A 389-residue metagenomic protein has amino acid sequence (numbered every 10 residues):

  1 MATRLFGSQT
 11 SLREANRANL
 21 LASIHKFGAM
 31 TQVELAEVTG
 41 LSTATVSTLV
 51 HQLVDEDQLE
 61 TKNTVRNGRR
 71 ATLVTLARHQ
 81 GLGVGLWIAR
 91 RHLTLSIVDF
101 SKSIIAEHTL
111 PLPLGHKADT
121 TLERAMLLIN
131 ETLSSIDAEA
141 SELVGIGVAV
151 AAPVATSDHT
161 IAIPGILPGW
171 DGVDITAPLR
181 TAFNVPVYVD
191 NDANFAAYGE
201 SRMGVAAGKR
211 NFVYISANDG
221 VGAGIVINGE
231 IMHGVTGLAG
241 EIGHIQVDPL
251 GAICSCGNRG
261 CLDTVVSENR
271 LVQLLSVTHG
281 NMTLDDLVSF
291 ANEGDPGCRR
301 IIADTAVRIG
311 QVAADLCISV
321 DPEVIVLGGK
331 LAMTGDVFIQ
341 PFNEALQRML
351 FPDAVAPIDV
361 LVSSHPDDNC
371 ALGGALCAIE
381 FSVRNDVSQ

Functional and structural regions predicted by a protein language model:
M1-R66, R70, T75-S141, L250 (+2 more regions): ATP-binding/phosphotransfer module of carbohydrate and carboxylate kinases, centering on a glycine-rich
K26-F27, S101, L167, M203 (+1 more regions): Short helix-capping/turn signature of helix-turn-helix
N67, T75-R78, A140, G204-G208 (+3 more regions): Solvent-exposed alpha-helices and their adjacent loops that cap or buttress functional pockets in soluble metabolic
D99, T156, V226: Short, acidic, Ser/Thr-enriched surface-loop or helix-capping motifs
I104-N211, D336-R348: Glycine-rich phosphate-binding loop and adjoining helix at the ATP-binding site of ATP-dependent phosphoryl-transfer
A151-V154, N218-G220, L331-A332: Short glycine-rich anion-binding loops that position phosphate/pyrophosphate groups of nucleotides and phosphorylated
D192, N218, G374: Active-site glycine-centered loops adjacent to acidic/histidine catalytic or metal-binding residues that shape
G208-V265: Glycine-rich phosphate-binding loop of actin/hexokinase-like ATP-binding domains
